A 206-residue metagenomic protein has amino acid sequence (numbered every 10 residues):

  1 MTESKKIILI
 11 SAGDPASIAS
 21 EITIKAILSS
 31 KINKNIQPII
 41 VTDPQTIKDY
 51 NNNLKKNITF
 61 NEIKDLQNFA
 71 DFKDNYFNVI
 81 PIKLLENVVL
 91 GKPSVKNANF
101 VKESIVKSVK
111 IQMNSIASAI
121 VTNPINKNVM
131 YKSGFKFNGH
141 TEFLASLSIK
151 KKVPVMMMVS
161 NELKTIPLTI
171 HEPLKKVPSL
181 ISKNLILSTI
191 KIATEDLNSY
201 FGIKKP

Functional and structural regions predicted by a protein language model:
M1-P206: Anion-binding alpha/beta catalytic cores of soluble intermediary-metabolism enzymes, centered on
